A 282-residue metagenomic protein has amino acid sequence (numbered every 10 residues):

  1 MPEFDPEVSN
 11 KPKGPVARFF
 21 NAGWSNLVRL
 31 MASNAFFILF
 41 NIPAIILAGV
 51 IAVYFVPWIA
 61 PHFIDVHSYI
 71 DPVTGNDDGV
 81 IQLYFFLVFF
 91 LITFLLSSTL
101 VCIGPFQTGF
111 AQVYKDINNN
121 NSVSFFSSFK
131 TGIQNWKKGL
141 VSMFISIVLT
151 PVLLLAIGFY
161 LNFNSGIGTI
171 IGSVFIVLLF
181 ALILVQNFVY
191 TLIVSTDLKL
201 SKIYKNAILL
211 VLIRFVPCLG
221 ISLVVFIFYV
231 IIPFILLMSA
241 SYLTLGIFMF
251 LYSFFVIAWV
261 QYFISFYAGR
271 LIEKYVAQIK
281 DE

Functional and structural regions predicted by a protein language model:
M1-G158, N162, G168, L184-N187 (+3 more regions): Helix-coil boundary and N-terminal low-complexity module in membrane systems
S173-F180, V256: Small-residue-enriched core segments of transmembrane alpha-helices in multipass membrane transport and channel
